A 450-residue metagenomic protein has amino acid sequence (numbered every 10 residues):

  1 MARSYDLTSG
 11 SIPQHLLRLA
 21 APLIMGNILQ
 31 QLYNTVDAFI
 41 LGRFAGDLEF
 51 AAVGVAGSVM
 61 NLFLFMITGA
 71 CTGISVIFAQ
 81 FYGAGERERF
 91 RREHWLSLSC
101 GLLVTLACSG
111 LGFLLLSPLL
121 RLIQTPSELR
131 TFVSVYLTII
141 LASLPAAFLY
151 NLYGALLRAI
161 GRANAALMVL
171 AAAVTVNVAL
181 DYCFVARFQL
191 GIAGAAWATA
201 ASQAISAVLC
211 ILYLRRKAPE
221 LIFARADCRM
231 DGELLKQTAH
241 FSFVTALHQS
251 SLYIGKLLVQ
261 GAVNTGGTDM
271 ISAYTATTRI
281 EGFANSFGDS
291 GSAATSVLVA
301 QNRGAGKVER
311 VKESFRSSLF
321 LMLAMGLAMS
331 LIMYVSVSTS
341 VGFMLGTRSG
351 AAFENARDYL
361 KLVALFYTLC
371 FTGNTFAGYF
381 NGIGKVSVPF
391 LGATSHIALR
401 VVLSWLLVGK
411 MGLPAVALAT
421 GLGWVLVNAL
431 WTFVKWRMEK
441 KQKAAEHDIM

Functional and structural regions predicted by a protein language model:
M1-A20, F78-S143, R187-F243, V299-L365 (+1 more regions): Short alpha-helical transmembrane segments in multi-pass integral membrane proteins
R18-D37, I139, A173, S202-S206 (+3 more regions): Transmembrane helical elements of multi-pass membrane transporters/channels
L23, N27, F39, V76 (+15 more regions): Transmembrane alpha-helix boundary and packing residues in multipass membrane permease domains and related
I24, I28, L32, V36 (+21 more regions): Generic alpha-helical transmembrane segments of integral inner-membrane proteins, especially permease/transport modules
I28, L32-A51, L120-S127, C183-L190 (+6 more regions): Helix-terminus/linker motif at the lipid-water interface of multi-pass membrane proteins
F50-G110, A147-A166, A273-V337, C370-G392: Small-residue-rich hydrophobic transmembrane alpha-helices
C71, I139-R158, A166-V174, A195-C210 (+5 more regions): Short runs within selected transmembrane alpha-helices of multi-pass transporters and secretion channels
